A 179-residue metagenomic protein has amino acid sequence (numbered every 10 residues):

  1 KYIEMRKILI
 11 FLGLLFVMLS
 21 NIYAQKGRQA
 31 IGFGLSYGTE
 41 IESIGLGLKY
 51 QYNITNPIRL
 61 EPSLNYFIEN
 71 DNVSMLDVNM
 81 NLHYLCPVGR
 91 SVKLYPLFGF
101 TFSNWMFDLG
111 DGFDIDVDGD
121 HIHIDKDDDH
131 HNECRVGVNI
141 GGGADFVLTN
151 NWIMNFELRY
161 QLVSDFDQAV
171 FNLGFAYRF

Functional and structural regions predicted by a protein language model:
K1-I8: Positively charged n-region of N-terminal signal peptides that target proteins for export
I8-M18: Sec-dependent N-terminal signal peptides
L19-A24: Sec/Tat signal peptide C-region and signal peptidase I cleavage site
Q25-Y37, P96: Transmembrane beta-strand segments of Gram-negative outer membrane beta-barrel proteins
A30-F33, H121-D128, F156-L158: Extracytoplasmic loops and strand-loop junctions of Gram-negative outer membrane beta-barrel proteins
G34-L46, F67-M75, R90, Q161-F171: Solvent-exposed loop/turn segments connecting transmembrane beta-strands in outer-membrane beta-barrel proteins
G38-K49, S63, H130-C134: Surface-exposed strand-loop-strand hairpins of Gram-negative outer-membrane beta-barrel proteins
Q51-H121, R135-V136, F146-M154, N172 (+1 more regions): Gram-negative (and chloroplast) outer-membrane scaffold detector with strong preference for beta-barrel transmembrane
